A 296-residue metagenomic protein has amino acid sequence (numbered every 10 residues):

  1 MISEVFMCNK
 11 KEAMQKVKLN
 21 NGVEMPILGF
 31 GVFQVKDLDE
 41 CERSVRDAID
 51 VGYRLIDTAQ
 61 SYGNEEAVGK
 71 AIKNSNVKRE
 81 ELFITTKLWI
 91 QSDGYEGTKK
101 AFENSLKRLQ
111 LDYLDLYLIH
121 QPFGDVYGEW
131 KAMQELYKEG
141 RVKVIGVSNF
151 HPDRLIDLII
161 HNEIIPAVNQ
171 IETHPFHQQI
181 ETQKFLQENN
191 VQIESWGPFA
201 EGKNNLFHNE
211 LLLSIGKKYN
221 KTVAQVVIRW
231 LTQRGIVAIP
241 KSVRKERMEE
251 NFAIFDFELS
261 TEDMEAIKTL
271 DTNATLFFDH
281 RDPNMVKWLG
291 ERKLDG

Functional and structural regions predicted by a protein language model:
S3-L82, F199, K293-G296: N-terminal binding-site loop/beta-alpha segment at the start of enzyme catalytic domains that lines or forms
N20, G69-R79, E103-Q110, Y137 (+2 more regions): Acidic (Asp/Glu)-rich catalytic clusters
V35-D39, T58-A67, Q91-E96, P122-V126 (+2 more regions): Acidic-and-aromatic substrate-binding clefts and catalytic sites of carbohydrate-active enzymes
K36-D47, G94-L109, L155: Short, acidic/polar
Y53, L111-L114, V142, P166: A structural motif
R79-S92, D115-P122, N149: A short, structured active-site edge motif that brings together acidic residues
S92-E129: Glycine/small-residue-rich loop that forms an oxyanion/phosphate-binding "nest" at active or ligand-binding sites
Q121-G296: Beta/alpha (TIM)-barrel catalytic core signal, keyed to glycine-rich beta->alpha loops juxtaposed to Asp/Glu that bind
